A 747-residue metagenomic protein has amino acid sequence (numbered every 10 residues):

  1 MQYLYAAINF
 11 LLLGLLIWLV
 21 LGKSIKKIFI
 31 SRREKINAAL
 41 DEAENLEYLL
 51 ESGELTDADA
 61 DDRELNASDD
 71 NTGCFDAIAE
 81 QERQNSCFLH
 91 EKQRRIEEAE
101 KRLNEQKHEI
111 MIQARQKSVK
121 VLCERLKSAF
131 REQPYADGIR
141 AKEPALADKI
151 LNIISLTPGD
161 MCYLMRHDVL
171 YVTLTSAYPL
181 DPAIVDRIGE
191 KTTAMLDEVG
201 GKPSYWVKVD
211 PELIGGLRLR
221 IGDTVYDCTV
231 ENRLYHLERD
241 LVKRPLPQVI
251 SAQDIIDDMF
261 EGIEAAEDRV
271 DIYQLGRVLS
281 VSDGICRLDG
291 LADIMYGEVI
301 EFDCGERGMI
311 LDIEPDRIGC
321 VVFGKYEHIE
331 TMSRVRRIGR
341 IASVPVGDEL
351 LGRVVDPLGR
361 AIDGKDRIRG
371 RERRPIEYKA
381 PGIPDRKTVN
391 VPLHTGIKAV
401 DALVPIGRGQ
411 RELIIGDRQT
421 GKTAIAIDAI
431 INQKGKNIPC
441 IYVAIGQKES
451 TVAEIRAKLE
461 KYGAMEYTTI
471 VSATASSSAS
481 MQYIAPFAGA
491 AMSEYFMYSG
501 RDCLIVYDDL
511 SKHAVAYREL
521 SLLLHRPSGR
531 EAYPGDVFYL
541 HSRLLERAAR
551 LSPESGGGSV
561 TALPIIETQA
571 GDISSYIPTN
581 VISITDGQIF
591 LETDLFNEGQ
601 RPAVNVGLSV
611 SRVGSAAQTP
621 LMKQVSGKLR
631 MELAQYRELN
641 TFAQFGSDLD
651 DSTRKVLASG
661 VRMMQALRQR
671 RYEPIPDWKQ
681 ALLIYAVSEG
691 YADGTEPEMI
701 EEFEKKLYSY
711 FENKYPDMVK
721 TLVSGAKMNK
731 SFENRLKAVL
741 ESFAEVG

Functional and structural regions predicted by a protein language model:
M1-R32: Hydrophobic single transmembrane helices highlighted by the model
S24-K35, A129, N232, H236 (+1 more regions): Membrane-spanning helices that line or support transport/gating and their immediate boundary helices in channels
S31-L49: Membrane-cytosol interface motif
L65-I250, I294: Elongated, mostly alpha-helical coiled-coil "stalk/stator" tethers of large membrane protein machines
I250-E264, D268-D271, R277-L393: Acidic-enriched and Gly/Ser
K325, K512, L522-G747: Conserved catalytic/coupling modules of large nucleotide/cofactor-utilizing molecular machines
S333-V335, E349, I362-Q410, A424-A429 (+2 more regions): P-loop NTPase nucleotide-binding/switch module
R418-P439, A444-I445, E449-S450, K461-G463 (+1 more regions): Conserved P-loop NTPase nucleotide-binding/switch module
